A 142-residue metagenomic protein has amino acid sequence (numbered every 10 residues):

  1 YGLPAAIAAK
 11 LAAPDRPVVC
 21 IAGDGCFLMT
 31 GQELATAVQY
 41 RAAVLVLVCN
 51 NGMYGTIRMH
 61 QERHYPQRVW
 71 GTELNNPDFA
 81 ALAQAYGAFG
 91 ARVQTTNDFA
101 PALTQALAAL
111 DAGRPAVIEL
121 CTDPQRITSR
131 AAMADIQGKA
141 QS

Functional and structural regions predicted by a protein language model:
Y1-S142: Thiamine diphosphate
